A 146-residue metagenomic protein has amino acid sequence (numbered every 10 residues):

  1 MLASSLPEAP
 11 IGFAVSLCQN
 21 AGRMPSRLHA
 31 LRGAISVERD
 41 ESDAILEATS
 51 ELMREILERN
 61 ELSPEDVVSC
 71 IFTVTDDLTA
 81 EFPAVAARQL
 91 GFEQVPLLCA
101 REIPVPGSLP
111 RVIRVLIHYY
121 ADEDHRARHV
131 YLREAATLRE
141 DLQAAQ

Functional and structural regions predicted by a protein language model:
L2, G12-Q146: Terminal domain-initiation and capping elements
